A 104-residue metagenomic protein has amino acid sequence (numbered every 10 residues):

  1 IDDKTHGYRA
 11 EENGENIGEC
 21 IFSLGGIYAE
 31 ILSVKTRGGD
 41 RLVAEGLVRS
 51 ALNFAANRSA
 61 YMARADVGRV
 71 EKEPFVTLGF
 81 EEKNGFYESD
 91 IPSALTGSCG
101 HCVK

Functional and structural regions predicted by a protein language model:
K4-G18: Conserved beta-hairpin
E12, S33-V34, V67: Residue-level recognition of conserved beta-strand positions in structured domain cores
G25-G39, S89: Conserved acetyl-CoA binding element of GNAT-fold acetyltransferases
G39-A56: Conserved acetyl-CoA-binding loop-helix of GNAT-fold acetyltransferases
A55-G68: Conserved GNAT acetyl-CoA-binding A-motif
G68-G85: Conserved active-site alpha-helix within GNAT-family acetyltransferase domains
E81-C99: Conserved catalytic-core motifs of GNAT/GCN5-like acyltransferases
